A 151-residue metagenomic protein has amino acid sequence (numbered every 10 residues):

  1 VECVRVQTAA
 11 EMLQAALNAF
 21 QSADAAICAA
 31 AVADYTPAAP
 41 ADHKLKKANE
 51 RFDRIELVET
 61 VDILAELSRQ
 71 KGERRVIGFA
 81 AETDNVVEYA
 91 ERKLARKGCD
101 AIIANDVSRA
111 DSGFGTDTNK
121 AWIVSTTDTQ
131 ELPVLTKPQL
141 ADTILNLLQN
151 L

Functional and structural regions predicted by a protein language model:
V1-A81, N85-L151: A cross-family phosphate/adenosyl-ligand binding-site feature
